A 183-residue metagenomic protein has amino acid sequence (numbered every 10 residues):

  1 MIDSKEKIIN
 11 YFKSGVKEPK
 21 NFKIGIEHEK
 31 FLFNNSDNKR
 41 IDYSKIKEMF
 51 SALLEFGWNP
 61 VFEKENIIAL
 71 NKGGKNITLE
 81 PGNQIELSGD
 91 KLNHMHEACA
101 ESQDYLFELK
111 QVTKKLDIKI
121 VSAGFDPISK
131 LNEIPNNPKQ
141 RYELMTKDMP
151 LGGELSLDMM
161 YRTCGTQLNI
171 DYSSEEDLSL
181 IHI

Functional and structural regions predicted by a protein language model:
M1-E18: Short, Gly/Pro- and small/polar-rich lid/capping loops
V16-K20, G73-I77, E154-D158: Short beta-strand/turn micro-motifs at beta-sheet edges
G25-F31, L79-N93, M160-D171: Glycine-rich, often proline-containing surface loops adjacent to acidic residues and nearby aromatics that form
N34-N38, K91-A98, D171-D177: A generic structural motif
R40-L131: Active-site acidic/histidine clusters and adjacent loop/turn architecture that either coordinate catalytic ions
N132-N136: Sequence-level detector for compositionally biased, low-complexity segments
P138-T163: Acidic, His- and aromatic-enriched active-site or binding-groove loops in soluble protein domains that engage sugars
I181-I183: Conserved small/polar residues in nucleotide/adenosyl-binding loops
